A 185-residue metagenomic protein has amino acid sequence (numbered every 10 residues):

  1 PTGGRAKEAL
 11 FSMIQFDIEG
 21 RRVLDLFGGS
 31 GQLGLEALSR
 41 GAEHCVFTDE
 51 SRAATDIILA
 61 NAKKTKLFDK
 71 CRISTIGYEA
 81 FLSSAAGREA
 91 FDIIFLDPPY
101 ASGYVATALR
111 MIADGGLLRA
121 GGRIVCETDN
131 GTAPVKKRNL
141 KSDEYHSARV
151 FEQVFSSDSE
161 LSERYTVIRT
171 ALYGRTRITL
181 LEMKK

Functional and structural regions predicted by a protein language model:
P1-K185: Class I S-adenosyl-L-methionine-dependent methyltransferase catalytic core
